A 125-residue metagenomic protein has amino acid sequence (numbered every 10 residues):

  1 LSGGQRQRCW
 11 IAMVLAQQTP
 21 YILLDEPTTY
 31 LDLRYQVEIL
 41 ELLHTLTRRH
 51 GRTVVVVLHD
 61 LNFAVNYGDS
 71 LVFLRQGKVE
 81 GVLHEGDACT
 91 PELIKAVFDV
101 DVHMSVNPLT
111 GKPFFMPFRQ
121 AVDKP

Functional and structural regions predicted by a protein language model:
Q18: Conserved catalytic motifs of ABC-family nucleotide-binding domains
I22-E26: Catalytic Walker B motif of ABC-type/P-loop ATPase nucleotide-binding domains
L33-Y35: Helix N-cap at the start of a conserved alpha-helix in ABC-type nucleotide-binding domains
V37-H50: Helical segment within the ABC ATPase nucleotide-binding domain
L58-H59: H-loop/switch region of ABC-family ATPase nucleotide-binding domains
V72, Q76-D87: Conserved switch/coupling elements of ABC/ABC-like ATPase nucleotide-binding domains
P91, K95-P125: ABC ATPase nucleotide-binding domains
